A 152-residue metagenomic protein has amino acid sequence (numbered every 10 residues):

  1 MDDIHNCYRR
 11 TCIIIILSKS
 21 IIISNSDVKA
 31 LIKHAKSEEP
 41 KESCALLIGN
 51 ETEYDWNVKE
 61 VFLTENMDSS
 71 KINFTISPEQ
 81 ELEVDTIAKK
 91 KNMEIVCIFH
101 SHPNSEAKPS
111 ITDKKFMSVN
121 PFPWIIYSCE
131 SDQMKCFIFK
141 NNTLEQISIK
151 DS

Functional and structural regions predicted by a protein language model:
N6-Y8, C12-I95, N104-S152: Conserved beta-strand-loop surface patch within small alpha/beta domains used for substrate/adaptor or ligand engagement
S101: Short, well-ordered beta-to-alpha junction loops that form the rim of enzyme active sites and present histidine/acidic
